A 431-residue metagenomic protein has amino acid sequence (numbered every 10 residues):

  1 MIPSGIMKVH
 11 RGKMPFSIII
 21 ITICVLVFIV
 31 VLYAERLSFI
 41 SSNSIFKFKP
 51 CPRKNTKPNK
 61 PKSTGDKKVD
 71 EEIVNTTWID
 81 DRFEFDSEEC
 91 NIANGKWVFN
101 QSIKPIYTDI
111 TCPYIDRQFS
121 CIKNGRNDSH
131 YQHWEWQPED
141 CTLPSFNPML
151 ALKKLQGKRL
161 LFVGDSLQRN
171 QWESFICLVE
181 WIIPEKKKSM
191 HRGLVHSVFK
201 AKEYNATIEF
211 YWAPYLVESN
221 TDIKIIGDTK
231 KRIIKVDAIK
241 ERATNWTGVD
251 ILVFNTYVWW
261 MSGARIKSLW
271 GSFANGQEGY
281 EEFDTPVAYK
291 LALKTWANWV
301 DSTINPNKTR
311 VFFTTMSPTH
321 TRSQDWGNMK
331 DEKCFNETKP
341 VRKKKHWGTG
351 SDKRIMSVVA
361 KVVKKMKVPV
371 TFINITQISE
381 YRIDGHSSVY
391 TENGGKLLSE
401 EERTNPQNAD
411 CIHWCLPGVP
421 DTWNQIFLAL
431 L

Functional and structural regions predicted by a protein language model:
I2-L431: A compositional signature for long Ser/Thr(±Pro)-rich, low-complexity
